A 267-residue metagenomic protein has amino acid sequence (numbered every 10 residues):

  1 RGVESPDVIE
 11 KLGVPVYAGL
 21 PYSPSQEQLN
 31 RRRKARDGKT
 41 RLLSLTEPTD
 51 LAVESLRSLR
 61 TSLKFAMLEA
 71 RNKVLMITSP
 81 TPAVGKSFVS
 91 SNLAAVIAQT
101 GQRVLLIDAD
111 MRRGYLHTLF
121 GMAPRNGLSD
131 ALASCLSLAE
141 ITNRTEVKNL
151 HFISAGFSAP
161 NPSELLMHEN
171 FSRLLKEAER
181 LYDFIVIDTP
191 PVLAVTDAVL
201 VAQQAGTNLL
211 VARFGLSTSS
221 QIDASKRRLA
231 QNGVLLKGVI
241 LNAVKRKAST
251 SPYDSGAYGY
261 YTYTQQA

Functional and structural regions predicted by a protein language model:
R1-R103, A109-Y115, M122-R125, P160 (+2 more regions): Short boundary/hinge segments that flank catalytic cores
K11-V16, L200-V211: Gly/Ser-rich helix-loop-strand patches that form or flank binding pockets for ribonucleotide-derived cofactors
L63-A66, F157-V195, A202: Phosphate-binding/switch loop-helix module in NTP-utilizing enzymes
V74-M76, L150-F152, F184-V186: Residue-level preference for the first positions of well-ordered beta-strands
A98-Q99, M122, T145-V147, M167 (+3 more regions): A structural signal for short secondary-structure junctions
S129-E177: Conserved Walker-type P-loop NTP-binding/catalytic site
F184, T207-L210, G238: Well-ordered beta-strand positions
T189-A194, A205-D223: Conserved Switch II/interswitch segment of TRAFAC-class P-loop GTPases
